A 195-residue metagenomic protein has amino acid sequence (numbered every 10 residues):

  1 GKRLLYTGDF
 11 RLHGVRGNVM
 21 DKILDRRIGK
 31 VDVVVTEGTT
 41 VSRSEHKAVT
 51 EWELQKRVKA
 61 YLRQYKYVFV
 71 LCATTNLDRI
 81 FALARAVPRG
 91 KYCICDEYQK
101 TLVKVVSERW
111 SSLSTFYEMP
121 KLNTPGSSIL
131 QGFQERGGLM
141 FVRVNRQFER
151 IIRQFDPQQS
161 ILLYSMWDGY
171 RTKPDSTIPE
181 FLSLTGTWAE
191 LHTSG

Functional and structural regions predicted by a protein language model:
G1-D78, A82, I94: His/Asp/Glu-rich metal-coordinating catalytic cores of metallo-dependent phosphodiesterases/hydrolases acting on
G1-G29, R63, A84-G90, P120-R153: Core dinuclear metal-dependent hydrolase active-site scaffold
G8-F10, G38-T39, A73, Y98 (+3 more regions): Active-site metal-binding loops of divalent metal-dependent hydrolases
V15-G17, L102-E108, R171-T177: Short, charged, surface-exposed secondary-structure boundary motifs
D32, K66, G138-L139, S160: Conserved acidic residues
Y67-T124, L162: Active-site core of metal-dependent hydrolases
P88-C95, W110-S114, P157-Q158, E180-T193: Structural alpha-beta junctions
Q147-E190: Redox- and metal-dependent alpha/beta enzyme cores, enriched for Fe-S-associated oxidoreductases and cofactor-handling
